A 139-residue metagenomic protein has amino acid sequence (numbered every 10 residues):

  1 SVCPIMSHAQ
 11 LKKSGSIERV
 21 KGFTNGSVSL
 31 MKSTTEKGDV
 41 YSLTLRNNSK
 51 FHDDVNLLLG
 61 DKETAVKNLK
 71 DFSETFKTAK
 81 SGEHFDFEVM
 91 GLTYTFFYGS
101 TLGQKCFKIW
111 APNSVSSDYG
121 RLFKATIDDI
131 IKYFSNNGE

Functional and structural regions predicted by a protein language model:
S1-M6: Hydrophobic h-region of N-terminal signal peptides that target proteins for export in Gram-negative bacteria
S7-E139: Positively charged, low-complexity terminal tracts and the immediately adjacent first secondary-structure elements
